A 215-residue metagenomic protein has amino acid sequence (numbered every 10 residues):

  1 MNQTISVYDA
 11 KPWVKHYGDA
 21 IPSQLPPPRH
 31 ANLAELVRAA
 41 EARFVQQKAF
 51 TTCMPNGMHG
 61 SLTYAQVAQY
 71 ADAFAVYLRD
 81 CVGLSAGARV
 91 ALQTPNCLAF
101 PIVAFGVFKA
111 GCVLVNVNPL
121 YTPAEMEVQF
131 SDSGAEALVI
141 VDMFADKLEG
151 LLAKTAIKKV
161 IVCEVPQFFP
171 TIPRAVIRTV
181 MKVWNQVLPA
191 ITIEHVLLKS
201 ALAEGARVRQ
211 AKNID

Functional and structural regions predicted by a protein language model:
N2-D9, P27-F50, Q69: A short N-terminal helical cap/helix-turn-helix that marks the beginning of AMP-binding/adenylate-forming
W13-Q24: Short, contiguous pre-domain boundary segments
L25, R29, Q46-C97, P101-F105 (+2 more regions): Conserved AMP-binding/adenylate-forming core of the ANL superfamily
N56, E149-D215: ANL superfamily adenylate-forming
A91, A137-V139, I161: Structural motif
G111: Structured binding elements
Y121-T155, F169, E204: Conserved ATP-dependent adenylate/AMP-binding module captured primarily in the ANL superfamily
